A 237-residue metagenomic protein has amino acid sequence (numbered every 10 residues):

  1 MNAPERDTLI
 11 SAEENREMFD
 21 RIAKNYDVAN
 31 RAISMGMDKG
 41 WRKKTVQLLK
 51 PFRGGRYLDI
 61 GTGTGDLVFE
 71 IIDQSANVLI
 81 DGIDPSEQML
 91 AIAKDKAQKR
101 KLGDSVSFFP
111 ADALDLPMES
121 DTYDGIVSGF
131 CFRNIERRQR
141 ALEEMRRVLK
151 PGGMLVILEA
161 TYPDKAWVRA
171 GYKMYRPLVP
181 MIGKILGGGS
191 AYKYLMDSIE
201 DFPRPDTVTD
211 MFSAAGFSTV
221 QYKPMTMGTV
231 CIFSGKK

Functional and structural regions predicted by a protein language model:
M1-N25: N-terminal, positively charged/glycine-rich alpha-helical extensions of SAM-dependent methyltransferases
M35-G55, E70: Conserved alpha-helix/loop element of class I SAM-dependent methyltransferases that forms part of the SAM/SAH-binding
R56-D115: Class I SAM-dependent methyltransferase SAM/SAH-binding core
L114-G125: A short acidic, Gly/Pro-enriched loop at the edge of an enzyme's catalytic core that lines a small-molecule cofactor
D124-R137: A short SAM/SAH-binding and catalytic strip from SAM-dependent methyltransferases
Q139-P151: A short glycine-rich, Lys/Arg-flanked "PGG" loop and its adjoining helix->strand segment in the class I
L158-M211, A215, Q221: C-terminal alpha-helical "lid/dimerization" subdomain adjacent to the S-adenosyl-L-methionine
T209, A215-K237: Core SAM-dependent methyltransferase catalytic element
